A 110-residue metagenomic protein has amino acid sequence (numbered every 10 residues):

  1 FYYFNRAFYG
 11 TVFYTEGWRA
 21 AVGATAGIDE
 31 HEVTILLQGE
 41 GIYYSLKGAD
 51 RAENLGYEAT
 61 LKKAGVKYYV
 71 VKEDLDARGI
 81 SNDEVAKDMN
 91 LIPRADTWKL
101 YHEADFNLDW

Functional and structural regions predicted by a protein language model:
F1, T34-L36, Y69: A structural signal for isolated positions on well-ordered beta-strands in alpha/beta enzyme cores
Y2-G17, I42-A49: Short, glycine-rich nucleotide/cofactor-binding loops
F13-I35: Histidine-anchored nucleotide/phosphate-binding helix
G39-Y44, L75-D76: Short active-site-proximal "capping" loops at secondary-structure junctions
R51-A77: A glycine-rich helix N-cap at a beta->alpha junction
D88-A95: Short acidic-hydrophobic, aromatic-tinged amphipathic segments that line or gate anion-handling sites
A104: An anion/phosphate-binding loop that grips the pyrophosphate of nucleotide cofactors and donors
